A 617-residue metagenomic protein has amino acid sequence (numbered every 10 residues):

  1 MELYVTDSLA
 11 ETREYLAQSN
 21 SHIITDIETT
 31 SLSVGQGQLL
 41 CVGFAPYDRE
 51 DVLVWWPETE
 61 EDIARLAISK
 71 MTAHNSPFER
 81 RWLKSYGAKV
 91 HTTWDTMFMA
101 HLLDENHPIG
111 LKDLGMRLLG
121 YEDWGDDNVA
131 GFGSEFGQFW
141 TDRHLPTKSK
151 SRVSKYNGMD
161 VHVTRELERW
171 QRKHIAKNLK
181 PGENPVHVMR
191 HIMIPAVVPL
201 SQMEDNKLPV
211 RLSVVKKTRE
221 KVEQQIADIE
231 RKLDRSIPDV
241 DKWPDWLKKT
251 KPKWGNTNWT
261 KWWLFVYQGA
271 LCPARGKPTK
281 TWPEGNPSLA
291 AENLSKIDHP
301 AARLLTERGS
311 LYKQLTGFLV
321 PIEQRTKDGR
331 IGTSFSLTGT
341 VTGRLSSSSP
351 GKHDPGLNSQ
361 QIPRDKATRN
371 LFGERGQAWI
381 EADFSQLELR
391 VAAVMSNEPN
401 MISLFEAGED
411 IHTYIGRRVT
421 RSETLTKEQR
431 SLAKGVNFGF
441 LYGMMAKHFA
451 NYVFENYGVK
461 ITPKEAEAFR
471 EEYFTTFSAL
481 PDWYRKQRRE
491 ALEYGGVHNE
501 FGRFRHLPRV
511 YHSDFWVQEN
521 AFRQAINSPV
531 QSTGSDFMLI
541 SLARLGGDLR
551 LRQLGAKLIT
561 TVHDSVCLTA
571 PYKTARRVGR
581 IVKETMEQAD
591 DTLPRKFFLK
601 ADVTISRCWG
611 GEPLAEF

Functional and structural regions predicted by a protein language model:
M1-D113, R117, P363, A393-M395: Conserved RNase H-like, two-metal-ion catalytic cores of nucleic-acid enzymes
M1-F44, E50-D51, L118-Y121, A130-R364 (+5 more regions): Conserved "right-hand" nucleotidyltransferase catalytic core of DNA-directed polymerases
V34-P46, D51-V54, E381, E388-T424 (+1 more regions): Metal-dependent catalytic core segments for phosphate chemistry
R65-M71, T250, G376-I380: Short active-site oxyanion
F98-H107, W254-G255, T475, D602-P613: Short, conserved secondary-structure transition motifs
V198-S201, D205, A270-C272, P287 (+5 more regions): Conserved catalytic core of nucleic-acid polymerases
K573-R580: Short, conserved charged micro-motifs
E584-L593: A common structural junction motif
